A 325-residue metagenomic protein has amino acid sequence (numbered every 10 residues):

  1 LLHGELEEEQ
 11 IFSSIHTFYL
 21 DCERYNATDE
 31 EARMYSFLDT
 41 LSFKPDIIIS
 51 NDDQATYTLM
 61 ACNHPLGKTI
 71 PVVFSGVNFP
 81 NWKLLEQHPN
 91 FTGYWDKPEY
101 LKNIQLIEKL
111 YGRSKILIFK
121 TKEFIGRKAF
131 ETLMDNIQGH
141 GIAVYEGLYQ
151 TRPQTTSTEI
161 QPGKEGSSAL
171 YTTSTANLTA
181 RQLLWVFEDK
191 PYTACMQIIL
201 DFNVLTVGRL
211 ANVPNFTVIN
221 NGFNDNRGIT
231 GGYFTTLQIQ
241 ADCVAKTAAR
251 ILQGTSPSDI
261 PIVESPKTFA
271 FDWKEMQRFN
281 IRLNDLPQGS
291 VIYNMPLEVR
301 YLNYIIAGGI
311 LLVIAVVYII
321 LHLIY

Functional and structural regions predicted by a protein language model:
L1, S50-Q54, S75-V77, D96-K97 (+5 more regions): Structural motif
E8-F37, N90, I118, D135-P153: Short beta-strand elements in bilobed, periplasmic/extracellular small-molecule ligand-binding domains
Y19-W82, Y192, D201-F202: Beta-alpha junction/loop-to-helix N-cap segments that form part of ligand/metal-binding clefts
L84-Q105, N226-D242: Short beta-strand elements at the ligand-binding edges of bilobed clamshell
T92-I137, P261-F271: An alpha-beta-alpha
T132-T255: Membrane-proximal low-complexity regions enriched in glycine and acidic/polar residues
V263-L297: Juxtamembrane amphipathic/hinge helix adjacent to a transmembrane helix
Y293-Y325: Alpha-helical transmembrane signal-anchor helices
